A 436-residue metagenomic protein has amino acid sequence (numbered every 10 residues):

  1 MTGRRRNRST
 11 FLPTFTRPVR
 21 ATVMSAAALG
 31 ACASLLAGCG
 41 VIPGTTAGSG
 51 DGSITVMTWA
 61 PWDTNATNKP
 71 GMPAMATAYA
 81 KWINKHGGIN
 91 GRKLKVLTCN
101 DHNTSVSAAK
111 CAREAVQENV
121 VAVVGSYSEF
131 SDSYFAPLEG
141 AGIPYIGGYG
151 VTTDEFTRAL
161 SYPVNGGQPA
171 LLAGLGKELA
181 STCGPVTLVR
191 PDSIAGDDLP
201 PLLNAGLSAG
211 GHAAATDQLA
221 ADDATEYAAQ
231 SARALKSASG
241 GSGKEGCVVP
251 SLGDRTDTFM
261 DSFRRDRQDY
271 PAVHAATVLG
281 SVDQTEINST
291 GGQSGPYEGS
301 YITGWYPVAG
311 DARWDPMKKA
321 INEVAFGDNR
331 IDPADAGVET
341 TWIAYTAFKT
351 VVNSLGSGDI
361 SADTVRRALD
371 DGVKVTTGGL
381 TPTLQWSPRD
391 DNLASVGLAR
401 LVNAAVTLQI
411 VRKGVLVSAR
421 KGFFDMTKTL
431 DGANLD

Functional and structural regions predicted by a protein language model:
M1-T55, N434-D436: Short, low-complexity disordered leader/linker segments with a strong preference for bacterial N-terminal type II
V41-Y79, H86, C99-V106, D192-D197 (+1 more regions): Extracytoplasmic "Venus flytrap"
A47-D51, N68-A74, G87-T157, D222-T225: Beta-alpha junction/loop-to-helix N-cap segments that form part of ligand/metal-binding clefts
N100, P144, T153-E178, D217-L219 (+1 more regions): Short beta-strand elements at the ligand-binding edges of bilobed clamshell
A115-S128, I146-G148, V186-R190, G240-F259 (+2 more regions): Periplasmic-binding protein-like
A159-R267: Extracellular/periplasmic Venus flytrap/periplasmic-binding protein
F263-I343: Extracellular/periplasmic periplasmic-binding protein-like sensory domains
D328-V338, K349-S418: Segments of small-molecule ligand-sensing domains
